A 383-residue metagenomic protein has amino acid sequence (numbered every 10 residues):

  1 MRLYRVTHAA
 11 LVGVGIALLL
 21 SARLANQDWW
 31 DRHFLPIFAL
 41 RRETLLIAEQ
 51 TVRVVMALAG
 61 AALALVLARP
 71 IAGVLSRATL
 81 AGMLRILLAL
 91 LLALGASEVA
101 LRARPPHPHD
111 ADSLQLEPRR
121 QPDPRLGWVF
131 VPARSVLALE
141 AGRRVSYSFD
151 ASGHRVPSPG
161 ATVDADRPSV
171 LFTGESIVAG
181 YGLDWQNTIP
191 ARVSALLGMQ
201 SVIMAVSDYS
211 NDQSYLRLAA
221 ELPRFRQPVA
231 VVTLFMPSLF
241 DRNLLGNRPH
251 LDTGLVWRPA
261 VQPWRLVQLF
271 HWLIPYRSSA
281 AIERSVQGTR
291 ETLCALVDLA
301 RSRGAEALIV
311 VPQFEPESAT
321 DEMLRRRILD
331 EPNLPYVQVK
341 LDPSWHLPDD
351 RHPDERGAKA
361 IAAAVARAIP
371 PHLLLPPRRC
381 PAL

Functional and structural regions predicted by a protein language model:
M1, V6, D349-L383: Histidine-centered active-site loop/cap adjacent to the catalytic His in serine esterases/O-acetyl transfer systems
Y4, L11-R53, P70, L234-L329 (+4 more regions): Serine-dependent acyl-ester chemistry module
R53-L87: Cytosolic-side transmembrane helix boundary signature
R77-A103: Internal/C-terminal transmembrane anchor helices
A103-L196, S344-H346, L383: Membrane/wall-proximal cationic-aromatic binding patches
V170, A179-V256: Conserved SGNH/GDSL esterase-like catalytic core that processes O-acyl groups on lipids and polysaccharides
N211, Y215, V286, R290 (+1 more regions): Short, amphipathic alpha-helical "lid/cap" segments that border enzyme active or binding sites
